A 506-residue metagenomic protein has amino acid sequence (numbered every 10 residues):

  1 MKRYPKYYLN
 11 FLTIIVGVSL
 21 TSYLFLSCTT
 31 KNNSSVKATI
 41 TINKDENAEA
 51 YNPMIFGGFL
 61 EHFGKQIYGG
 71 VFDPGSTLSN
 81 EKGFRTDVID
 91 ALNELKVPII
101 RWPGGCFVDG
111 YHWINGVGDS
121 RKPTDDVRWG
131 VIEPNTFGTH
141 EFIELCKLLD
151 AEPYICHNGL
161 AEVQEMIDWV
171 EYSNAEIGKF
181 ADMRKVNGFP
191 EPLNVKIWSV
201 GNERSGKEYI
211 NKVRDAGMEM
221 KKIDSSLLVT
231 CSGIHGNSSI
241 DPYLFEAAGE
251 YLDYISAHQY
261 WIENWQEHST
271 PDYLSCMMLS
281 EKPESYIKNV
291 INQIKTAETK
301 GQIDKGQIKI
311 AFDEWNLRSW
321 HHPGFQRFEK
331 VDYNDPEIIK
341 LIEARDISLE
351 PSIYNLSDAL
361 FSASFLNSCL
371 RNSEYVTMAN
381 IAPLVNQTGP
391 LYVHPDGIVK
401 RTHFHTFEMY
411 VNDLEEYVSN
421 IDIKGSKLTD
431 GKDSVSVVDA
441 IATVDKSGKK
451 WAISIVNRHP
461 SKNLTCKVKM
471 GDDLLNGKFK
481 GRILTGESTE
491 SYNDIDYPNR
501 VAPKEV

Functional and structural regions predicted by a protein language model:
M1-S35: Bacterial Sec-dependent N-terminal signal peptides
C28-I240, F245-A257, P283-E284, K288-H321 (+1 more regions): Non-catalytic accessory regions flanking glycosidase/transglycosidase catalytic cores in CAZymes
Y251-Y254, I262, Y273-E281: Active-site cores of enzymes that catalyze phosphoryl transfer or operate on phosphate-rich substrates
Q259-S275, F325-R327: Active-site His/acidic residue clusters
